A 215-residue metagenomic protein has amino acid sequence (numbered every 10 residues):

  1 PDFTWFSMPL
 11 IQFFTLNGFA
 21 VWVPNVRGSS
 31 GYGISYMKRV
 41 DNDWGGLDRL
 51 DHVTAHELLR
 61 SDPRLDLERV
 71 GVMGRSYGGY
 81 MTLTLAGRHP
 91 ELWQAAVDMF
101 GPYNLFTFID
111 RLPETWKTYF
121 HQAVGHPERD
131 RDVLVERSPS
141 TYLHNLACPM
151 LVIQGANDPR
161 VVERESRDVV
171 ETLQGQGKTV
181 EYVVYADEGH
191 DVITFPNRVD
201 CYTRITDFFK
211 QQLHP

Functional and structural regions predicted by a protein language model:
P1-P215: Serine-hydrolase catalytic core recognition
